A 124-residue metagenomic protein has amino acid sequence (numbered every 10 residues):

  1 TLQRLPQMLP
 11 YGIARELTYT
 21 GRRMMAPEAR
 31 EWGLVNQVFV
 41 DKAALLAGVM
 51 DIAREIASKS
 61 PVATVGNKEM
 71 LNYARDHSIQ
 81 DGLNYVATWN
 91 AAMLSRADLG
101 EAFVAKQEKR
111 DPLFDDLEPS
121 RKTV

Functional and structural regions predicted by a protein language model:
T1-T18, W32, G48, I52: CoA-thioester-processing core
L5, A29, N67, K106: Terminal peptide-recognition signature
Y19, N36-V40, A91-S95: Short, well-ordered beta-strand elements within core beta-sheets of diverse protein domains
G21-E28: Acidic, divalent-metal-coordinating active-site segment for phosphoryl/phosphodiester hydrolysis, typified by short
A26, V35-N84, F114-V124: C-terminal long alpha-helix characteristic of the crotonase
W32-G33, K109: Structural motif
D98-L99: Interdomain hinge/lid region at the active-site interface of Rossmann-like NAD(P)-dependent oxidoreductases
